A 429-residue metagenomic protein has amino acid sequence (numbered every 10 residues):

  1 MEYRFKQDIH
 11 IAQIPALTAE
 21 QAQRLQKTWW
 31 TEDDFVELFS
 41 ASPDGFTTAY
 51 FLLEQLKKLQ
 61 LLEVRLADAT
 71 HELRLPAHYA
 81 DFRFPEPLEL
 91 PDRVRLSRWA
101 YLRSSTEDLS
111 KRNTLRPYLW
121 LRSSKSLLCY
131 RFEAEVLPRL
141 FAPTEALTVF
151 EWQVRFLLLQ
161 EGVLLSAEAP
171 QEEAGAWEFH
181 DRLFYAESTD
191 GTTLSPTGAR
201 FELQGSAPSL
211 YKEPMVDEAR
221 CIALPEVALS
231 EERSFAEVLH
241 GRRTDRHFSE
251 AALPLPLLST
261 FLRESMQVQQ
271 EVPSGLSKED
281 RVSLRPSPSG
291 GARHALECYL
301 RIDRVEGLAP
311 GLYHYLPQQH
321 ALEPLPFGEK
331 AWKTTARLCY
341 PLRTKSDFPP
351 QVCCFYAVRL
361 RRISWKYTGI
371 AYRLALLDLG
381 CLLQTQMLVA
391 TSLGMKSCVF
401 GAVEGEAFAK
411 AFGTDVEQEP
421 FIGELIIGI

Functional and structural regions predicted by a protein language model:
M1-E226, H240: Long, charge-rich, low-complexity alpha-helical segments
K57, F348, T391: Anion (oxyanion) recognition and catalysis
S124, R243-A252, W365-L376: Short histidine-centered catalytic/ligand-binding loop motif
A169-F348: N-terminal amphipathic, basic helical "cap/leader" segment at the start of enzyme domains
F261, C298, C354-Y356, L360-R362 (+1 more regions): Small-aliphatic-rich amphipathic alpha-helix that forms the alpha element of a beta-alpha
L312-H314, C353, E424-I426: Conserved hydrophobic/aromatic beta-strand scaffold that supports enzyme active sites
K330-L379: A mid-sequence, solvent-exposed acidic-amphipathic segment
F412-I429: A glycine-rich helix N-cap at a beta->alpha junction
